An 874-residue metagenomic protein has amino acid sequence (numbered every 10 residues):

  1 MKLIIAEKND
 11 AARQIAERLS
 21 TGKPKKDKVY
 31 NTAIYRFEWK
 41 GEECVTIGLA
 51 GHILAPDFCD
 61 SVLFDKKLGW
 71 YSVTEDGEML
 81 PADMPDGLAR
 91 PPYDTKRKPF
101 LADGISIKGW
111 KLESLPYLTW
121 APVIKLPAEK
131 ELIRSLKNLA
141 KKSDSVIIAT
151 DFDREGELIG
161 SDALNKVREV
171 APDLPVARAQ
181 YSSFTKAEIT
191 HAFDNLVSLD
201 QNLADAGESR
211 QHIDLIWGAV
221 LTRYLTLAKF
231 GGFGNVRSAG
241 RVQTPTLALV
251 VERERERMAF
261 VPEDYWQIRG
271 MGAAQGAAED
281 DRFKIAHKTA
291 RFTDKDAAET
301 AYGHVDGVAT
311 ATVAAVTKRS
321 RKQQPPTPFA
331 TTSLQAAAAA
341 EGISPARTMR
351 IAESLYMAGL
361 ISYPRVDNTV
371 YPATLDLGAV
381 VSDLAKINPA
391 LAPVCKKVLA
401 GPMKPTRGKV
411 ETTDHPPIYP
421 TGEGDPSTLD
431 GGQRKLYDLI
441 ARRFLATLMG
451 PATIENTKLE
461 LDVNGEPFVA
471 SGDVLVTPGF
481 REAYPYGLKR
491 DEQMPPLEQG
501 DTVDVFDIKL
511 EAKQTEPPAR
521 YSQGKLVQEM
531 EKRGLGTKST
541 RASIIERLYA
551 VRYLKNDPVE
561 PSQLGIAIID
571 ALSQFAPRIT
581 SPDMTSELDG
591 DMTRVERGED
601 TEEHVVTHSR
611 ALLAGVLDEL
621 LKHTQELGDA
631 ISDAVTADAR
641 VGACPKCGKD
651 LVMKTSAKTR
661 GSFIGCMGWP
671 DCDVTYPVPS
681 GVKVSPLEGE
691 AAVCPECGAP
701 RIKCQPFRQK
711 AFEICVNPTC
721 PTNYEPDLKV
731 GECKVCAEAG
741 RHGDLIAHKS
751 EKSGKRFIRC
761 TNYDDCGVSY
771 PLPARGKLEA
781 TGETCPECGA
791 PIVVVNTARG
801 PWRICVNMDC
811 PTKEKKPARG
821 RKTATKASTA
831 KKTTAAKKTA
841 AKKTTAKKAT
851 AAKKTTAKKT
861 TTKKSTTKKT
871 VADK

Functional and structural regions predicted by a protein language model:
M1-W217, F506: Intrinsically disordered, low-complexity regulatory segments
K2-L3, Y35, K166, T222 (+4 more regions): Basic, low-complexity terminal or inter-domain segments flanking catalytic cores
N9-A16, E43, K98, A102-G104 (+20 more regions): Amphipathic alpha-helical transducer elements in NTP-driven molecular machines
W39-I47, G51-K125, G234-E353, M357 (+8 more regions): Long, highly charged, low-complexity internal segments
I124, T150-F152, V170-A177, V197-A204 (+5 more regions): Short, polar/flexible loop-turn hinges at active-site or ligand-entry regions and domain interfaces
K142, F184-G270, R319: C-terminal or mid-to-C-terminal helical accessory/interaction module adjacent to the motor/catalytic core
T150-F152, A336-A338, R365: Short glycine-centered, acidic/aromatic-flanked micro-motifs in structured strand/loop junctions that mark active-site
I361-D367: Short amphipathic alpha-helical interface patches used for protein-protein assembly/oligomerization
